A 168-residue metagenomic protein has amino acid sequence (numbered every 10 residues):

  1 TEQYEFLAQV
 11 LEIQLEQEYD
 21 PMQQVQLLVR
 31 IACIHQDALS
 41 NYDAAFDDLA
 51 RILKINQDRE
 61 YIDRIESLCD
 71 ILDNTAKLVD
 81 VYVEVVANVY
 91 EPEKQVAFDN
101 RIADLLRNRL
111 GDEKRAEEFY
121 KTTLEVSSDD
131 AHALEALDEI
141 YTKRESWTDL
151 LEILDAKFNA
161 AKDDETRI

Functional and structural regions predicted by a protein language model:
T1-I168: Repeat-based scaffolding regions
